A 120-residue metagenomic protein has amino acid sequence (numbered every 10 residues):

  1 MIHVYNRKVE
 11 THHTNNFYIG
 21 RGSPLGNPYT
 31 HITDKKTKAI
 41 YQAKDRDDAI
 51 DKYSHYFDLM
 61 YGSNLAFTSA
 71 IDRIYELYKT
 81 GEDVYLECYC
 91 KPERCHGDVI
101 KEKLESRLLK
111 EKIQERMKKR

Functional and structural regions predicted by a protein language model:
M1-R120: Catalytic phosphate/metal-binding cores of nucleic-acid and nucleotide-processing enzymes, i.e., regions that mediate
